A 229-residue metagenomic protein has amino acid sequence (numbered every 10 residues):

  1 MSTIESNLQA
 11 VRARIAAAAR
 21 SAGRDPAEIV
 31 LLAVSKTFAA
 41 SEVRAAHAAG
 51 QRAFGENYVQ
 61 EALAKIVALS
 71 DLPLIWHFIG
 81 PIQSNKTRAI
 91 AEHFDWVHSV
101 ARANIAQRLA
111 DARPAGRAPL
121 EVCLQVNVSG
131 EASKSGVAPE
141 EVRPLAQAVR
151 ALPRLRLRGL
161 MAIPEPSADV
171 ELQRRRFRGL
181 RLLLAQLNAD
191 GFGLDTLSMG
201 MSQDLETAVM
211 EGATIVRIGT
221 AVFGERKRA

Functional and structural regions predicted by a protein language model:
M1-Q203, V209-E211, E225: Conserved alpha/beta-domain cores
A213-A229: Gly/Pro- and small hydrophobic-enriched strand-loop and loop-to-helix capping segments that sit at the rims
